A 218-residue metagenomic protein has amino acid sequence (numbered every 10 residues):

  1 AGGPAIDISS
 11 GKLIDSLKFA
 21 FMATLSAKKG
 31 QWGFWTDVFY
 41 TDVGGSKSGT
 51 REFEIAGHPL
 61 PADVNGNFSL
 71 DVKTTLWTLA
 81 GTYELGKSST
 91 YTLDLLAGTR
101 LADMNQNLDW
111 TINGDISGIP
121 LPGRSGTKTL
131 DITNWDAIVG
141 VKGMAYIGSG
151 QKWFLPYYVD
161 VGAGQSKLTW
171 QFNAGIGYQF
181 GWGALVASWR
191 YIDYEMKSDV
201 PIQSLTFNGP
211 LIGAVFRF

Functional and structural regions predicted by a protein language model:
A1-K18, Y40-L76, A102-N134, G164 (+1 more regions): Extracellular/periplasm-exposed beta-strand and loop segments of Gram-negative cell-envelope proteins, dominated by
S10, K29-Q31, V38-G44, L76 (+7 more regions): Transmembrane beta-strands of outer-membrane beta-barrel pores
L17-V38: N-terminal low-complexity or amphipathic/hydrophobic leaders
F21, G30-W32, T75, S89-L95 (+5 more regions): Outer-envelope beta-barrel architecture signal
A23-K29, L79-Y83, A97-T99, V139-A145 (+4 more regions): Residues on the lipid-exposed face of transmembrane beta-strands in outer-membrane beta-barrel proteins
T24-K28, S69-K73, T82-T90: Short, charge-rich binding segments
T133-W135, D160-Q171: Solvent-exposed loop/turn segments connecting transmembrane beta-strands in outer-membrane beta-barrel proteins
Q171-F218: Predominantly the C-terminal beta-signal and adjacent terminal strand-loop region of outer-membrane beta-barrel
